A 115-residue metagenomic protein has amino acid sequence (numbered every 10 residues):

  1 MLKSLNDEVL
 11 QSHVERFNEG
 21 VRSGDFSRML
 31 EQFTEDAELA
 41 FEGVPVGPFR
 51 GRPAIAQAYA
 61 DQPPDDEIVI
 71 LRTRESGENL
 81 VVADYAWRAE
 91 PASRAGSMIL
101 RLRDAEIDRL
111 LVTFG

Functional and structural regions predicted by a protein language model:
M1-E31: Short, low-complexity N-terminal intrinsically disordered segments enriched in polar/charged residues
M1-S4, A40, A56-G115: A beta-strand edge to alpha-helix "cap/lid" segment located at domain peripheries
V14, L39-F41: Short, flexible active-site loops
V14-F17, V21, F33, I55 (+2 more regions): Hydrophobic alpha-helical core bundles mediating ligand binding, dimerization, or RNAP-core interactions
F26-L30, E35, R52, A56: An amphipathic alpha-helix signature
V44-G47: Short glycine-enriched, charge-decorated loop/helix-capping segments at active-site entrances that position
